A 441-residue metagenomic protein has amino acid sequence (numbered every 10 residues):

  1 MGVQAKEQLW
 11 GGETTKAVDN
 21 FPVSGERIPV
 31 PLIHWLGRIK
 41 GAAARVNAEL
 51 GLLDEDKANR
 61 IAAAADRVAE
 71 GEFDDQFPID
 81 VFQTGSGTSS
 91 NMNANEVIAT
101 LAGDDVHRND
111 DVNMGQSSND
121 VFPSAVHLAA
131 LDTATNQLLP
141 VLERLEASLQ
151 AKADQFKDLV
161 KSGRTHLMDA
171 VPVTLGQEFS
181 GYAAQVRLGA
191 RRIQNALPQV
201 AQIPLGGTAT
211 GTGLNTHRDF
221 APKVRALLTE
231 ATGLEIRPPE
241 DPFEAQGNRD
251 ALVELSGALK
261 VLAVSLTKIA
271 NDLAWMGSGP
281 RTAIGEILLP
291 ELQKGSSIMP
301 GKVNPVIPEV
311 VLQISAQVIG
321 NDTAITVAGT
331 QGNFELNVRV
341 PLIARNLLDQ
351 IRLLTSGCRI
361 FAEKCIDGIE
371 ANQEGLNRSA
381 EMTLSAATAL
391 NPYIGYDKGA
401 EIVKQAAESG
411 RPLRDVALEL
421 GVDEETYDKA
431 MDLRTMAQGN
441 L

Functional and structural regions predicted by a protein language model:
M1-L441: Conserved, well-structured ligand/cofactor-binding cores
